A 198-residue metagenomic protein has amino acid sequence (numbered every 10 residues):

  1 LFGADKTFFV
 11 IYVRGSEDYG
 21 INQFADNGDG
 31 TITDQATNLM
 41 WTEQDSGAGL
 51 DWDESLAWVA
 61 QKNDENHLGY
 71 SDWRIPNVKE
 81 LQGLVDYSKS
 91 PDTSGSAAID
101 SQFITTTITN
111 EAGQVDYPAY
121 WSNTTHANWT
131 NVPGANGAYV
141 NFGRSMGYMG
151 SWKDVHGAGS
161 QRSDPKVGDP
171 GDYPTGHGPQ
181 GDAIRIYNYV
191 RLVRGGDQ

Functional and structural regions predicted by a protein language model:
L1-W73, P118, I186-V193: Extracellular adhesion/carbohydrate-recognition regions
L1-Y19, G134-Q198: Disulfide-stabilized extracellular recognition modules
E17, T37, S46, D86-K89 (+2 more regions): Disulfide-stabilized cysteine-rich extracellular repeat microdomains
G20-A25, S101-N110, G178: ER-lumen resident redox/N-glycosylation machinery signature
G28, N63, I108, G171-D172 (+1 more regions): Short, well-ordered helical secondary-structure segments
L56-S71, V78-A158: An exposed tryptophan-centered "aromatic clamp" motif
